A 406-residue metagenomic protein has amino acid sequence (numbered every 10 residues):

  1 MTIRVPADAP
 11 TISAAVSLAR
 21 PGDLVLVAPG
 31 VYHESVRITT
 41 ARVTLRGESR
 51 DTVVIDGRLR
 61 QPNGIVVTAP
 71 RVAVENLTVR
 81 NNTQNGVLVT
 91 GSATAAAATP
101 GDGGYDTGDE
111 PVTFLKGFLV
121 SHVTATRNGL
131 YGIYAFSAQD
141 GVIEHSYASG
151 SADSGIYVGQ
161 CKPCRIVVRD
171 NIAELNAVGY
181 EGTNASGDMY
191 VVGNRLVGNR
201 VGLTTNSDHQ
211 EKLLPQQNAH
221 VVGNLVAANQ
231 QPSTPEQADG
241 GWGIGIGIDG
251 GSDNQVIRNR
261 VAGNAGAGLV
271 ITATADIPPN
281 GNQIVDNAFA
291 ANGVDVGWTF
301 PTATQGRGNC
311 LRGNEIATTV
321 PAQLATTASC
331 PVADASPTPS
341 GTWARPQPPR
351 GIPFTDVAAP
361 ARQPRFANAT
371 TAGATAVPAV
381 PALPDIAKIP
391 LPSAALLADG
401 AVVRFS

Functional and structural regions predicted by a protein language model:
M1-V27, V31: Acidic Gly/Asp/Thr-rich repetitive segments characteristic of extracellular carbohydrate-active and adhesion proteins
S17, A28-Y32, V36-T44, G57-Q61 (+5 more regions): Extended beta-solenoid/beta-helix repeat architectures
V31-T44, V54-T113: Extracellular beta-strand-rich solenoid/capping regions of secreted or surface-exposed proteins that bind or remodel
Y32-I38, G57-N63, V67, T83-V89 (+10 more regions): Short glycine/acidic-rich loop motifs that flank beta-strands on beta-rich extracellular proteins
E48-T52, R71-N81, A98-Y105, F114-R127 (+7 more regions): Right-handed parallel beta-helix
T107-V112, K212-P215, E236-A238: Short consensus segments that form the blades of beta-propeller domains, in both extracellular/periplasmic
G223, A238-G241, G247-D253, I257-V332: Extracellular beta-rich repeat passengers
N292, G297-S406: Acidic, glycine- and Ser/Thr-rich low-complexity intrinsically disordered tracts in extracellular/secreted proteins
